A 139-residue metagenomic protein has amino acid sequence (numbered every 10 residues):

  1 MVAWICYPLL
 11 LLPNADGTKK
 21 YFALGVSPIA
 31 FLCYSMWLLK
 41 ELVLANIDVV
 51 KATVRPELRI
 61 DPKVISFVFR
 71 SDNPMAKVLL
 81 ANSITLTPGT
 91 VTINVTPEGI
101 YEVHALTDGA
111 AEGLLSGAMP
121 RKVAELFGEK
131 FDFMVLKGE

Functional and structural regions predicted by a protein language model:
M1-I47: Membrane-targeting alpha-helical segments
Y7, F31-L38, R59-K63, R70-P74: A generic short-segment signal for beta-strand/edge and adjacent turn/coil regions
L12, T53, L126-E129: Conserved, well-folded catalytic cores of nucleic-acid-processing and energy-transducing macromolecular machines
K19-A23, M36, K51-V54, V91-V95: Short hydrophobic/aromatic-rich motifs at helix boundaries and adjacent loops
L39, V43, V54, F69-S71: Generic secondary-structure microfeatures
I47, T53-E57, D61, I65: Active-site rim beta-loop-alpha module in soluble metabolic enzymes
I60-E139: Terminal membrane-proximal soluble interaction domains of membrane-associated proteins
